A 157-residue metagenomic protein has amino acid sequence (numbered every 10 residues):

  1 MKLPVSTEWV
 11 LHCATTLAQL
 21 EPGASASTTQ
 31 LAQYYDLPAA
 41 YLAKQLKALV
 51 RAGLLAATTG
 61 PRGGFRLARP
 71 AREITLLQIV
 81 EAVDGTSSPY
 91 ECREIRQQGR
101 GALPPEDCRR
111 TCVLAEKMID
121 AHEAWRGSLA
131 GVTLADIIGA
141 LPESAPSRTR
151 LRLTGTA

Functional and structural regions predicted by a protein language model:
L3-T7, L11-L37: N-terminal helix-turn-helix DNA-binding core of bacterial DNA-binding proteins
A14, L46-K47: Short, hydrophobic-biased segments on the C-terminal half of alpha helices that form "recognition helices"
Q33, V50-R51: Alpha-helical residues within the helix-turn-helix
A40: Key DNA-contact positions within bacterial/archaeal DNA-binding proteins
G53-R62, R66-A68: Beta-hairpin "wing" of winged helix-turn-helix
A68-A157: Non-DNA-binding regulatory cores of transcription-related proteins, predominantly C-terminal effector-binding
